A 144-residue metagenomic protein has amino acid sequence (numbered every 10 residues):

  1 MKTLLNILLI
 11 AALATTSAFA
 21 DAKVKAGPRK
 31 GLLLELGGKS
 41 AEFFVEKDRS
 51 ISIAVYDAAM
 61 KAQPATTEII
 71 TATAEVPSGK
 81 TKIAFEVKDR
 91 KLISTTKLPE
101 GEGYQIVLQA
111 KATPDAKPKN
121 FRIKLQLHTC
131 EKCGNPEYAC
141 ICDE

Functional and structural regions predicted by a protein language model:
K2-I10: Sec-dependent signal peptide recognition, specifically the positively charged N-region followed immediately by
A11-A18: Hydrophobic h-region of N-terminal signal peptides that target proteins for export in Gram-negative bacteria
F19-E144: Intrinsically disordered, low-complexity terminal tails/loops enriched in metal-binding residues
